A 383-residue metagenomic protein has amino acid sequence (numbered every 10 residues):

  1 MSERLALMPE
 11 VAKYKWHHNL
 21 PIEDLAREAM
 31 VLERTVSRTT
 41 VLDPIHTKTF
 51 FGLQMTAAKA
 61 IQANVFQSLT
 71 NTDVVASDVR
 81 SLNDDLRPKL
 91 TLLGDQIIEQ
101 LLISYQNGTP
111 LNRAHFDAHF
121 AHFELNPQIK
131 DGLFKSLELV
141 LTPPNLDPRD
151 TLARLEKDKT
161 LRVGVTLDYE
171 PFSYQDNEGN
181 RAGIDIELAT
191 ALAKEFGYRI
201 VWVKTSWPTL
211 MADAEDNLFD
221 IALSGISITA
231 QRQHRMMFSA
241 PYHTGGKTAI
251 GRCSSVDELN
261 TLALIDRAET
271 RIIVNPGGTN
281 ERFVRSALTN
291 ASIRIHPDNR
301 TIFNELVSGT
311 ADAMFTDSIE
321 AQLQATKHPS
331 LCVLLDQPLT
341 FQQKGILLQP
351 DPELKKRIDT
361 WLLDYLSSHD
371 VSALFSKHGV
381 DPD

Functional and structural regions predicted by a protein language model:
F66-T70, Y105, N112-H115, G278-H296 (+2 more regions): Ligand-binding clefts/hinges and TM-proximal coupling segments of bilobed small-molecule sensing domains
I103-P148: Glycine-rich, aromatic-bearing surface loops/beta-hairpins
D147-G225, H234, I295, H378: Extracytoplasmic small-molecule ligand-binding "clamshell" domains of the periplasmic binding protein/Venus flytrap
L167, R232, H243-G251, S318-L363 (+1 more regions): Periplasmic-binding protein-like
S173-E178, A189-R199, S239, T261-A268 (+4 more regions): Ligand-binding cleft/hinge of the Venus flytrap
E187-E195, C253-V256, A263-E269, N275-T279 (+1 more regions): Extended ligand-binding regions for polar small-molecule ligands
Y198-R199, S206-P208, I226-L288: A conserved helix-loop-strand patch within extracytoplasmic ligand-binding domains of the periplasmic binding
P208-A212, I226-R235, F283-S286, N304-T340: A ligand-binding cleft/hinge motif common to bilobed small-molecule-binding domains
